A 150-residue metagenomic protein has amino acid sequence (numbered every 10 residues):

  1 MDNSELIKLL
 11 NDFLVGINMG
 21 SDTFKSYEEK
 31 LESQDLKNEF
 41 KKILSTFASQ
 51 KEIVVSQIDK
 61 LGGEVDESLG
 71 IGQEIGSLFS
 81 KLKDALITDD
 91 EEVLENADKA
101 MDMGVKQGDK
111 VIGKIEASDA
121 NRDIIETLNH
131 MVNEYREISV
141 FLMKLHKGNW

Functional and structural regions predicted by a protein language model:
M1-I7, E32, S56-L61, K83-E91: Short, charged, low-complexity loops and linkers
E5-F13, Q34-E52, D90-A97, A120-E134: Alpha-helical scaffold segments that form or flank carboxylate-/histidine-based iron centers
L9-E29, S77-A120, I124-T127: Acidic/histidine-rich alpha-helical segments that form the ligand environment of transition-metal centers
S21, K51, V55-I58, F79 (+4 more regions): A structural signal for well-ordered alpha-helices, especially hydrophobic packing surfaces of coiled-coils
S21-K42, W150: A short, compositionally biased N-terminal segment around positions ~18-40 that is enriched in charged/polar residues
N38-I71, L142-H146: Conserved alpha-helical segments that form or flank metal/cofactor-binding pockets of metalloenzymes
G72-G76: Acidic catalytic patch
